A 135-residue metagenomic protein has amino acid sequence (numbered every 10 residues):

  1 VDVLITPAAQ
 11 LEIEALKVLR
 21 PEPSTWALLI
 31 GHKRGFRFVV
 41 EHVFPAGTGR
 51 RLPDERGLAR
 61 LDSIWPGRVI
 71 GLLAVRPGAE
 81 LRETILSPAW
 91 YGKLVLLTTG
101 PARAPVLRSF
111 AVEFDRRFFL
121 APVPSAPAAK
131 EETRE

Functional and structural regions predicted by a protein language model:
V1-R68, P77-E135: Conserved beta-strand-loop surface patch within small alpha/beta domains used for substrate/adaptor or ligand engagement
